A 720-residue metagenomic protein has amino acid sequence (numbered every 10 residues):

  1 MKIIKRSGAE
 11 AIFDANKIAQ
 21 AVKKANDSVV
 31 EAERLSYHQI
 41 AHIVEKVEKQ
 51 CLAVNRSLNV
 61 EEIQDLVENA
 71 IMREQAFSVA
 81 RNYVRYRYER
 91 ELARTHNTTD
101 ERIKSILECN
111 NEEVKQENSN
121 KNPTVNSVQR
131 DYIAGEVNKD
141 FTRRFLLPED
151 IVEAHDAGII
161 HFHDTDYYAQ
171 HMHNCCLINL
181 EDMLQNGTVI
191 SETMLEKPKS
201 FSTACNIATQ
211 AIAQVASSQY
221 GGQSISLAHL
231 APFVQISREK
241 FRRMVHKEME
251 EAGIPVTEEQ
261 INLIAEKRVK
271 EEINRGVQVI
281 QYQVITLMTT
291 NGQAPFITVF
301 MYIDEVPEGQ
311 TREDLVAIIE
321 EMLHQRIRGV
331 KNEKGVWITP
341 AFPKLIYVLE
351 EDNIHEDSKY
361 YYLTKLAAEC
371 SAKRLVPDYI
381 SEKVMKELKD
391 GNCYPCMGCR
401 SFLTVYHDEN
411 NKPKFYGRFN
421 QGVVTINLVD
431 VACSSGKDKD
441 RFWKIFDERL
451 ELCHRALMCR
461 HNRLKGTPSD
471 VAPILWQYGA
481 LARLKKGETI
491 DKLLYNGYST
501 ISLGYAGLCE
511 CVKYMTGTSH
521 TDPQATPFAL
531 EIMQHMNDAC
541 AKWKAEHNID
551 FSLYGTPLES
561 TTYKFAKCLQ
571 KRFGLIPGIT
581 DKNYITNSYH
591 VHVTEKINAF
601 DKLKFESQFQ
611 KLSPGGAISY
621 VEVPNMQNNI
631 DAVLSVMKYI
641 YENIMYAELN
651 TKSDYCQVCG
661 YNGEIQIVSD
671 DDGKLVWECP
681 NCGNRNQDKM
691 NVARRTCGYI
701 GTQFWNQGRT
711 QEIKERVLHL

Functional and structural regions predicted by a protein language model:
M1-C109, K714-H719: Charged, amphipathic alpha-helical regulatory modules used for macromolecular assembly or allosteric control
F13-A15, G417, A693: Non-cofactor substrate-recognition interfaces
A15-A19, Q75-S78, P307-L315, T516-S519 (+2 more regions): Short amphipathic alpha-helical segments with coiled-coil-like heptad repeat character
E89-A93, T99-G497, T518, D522-R685 (+1 more regions): Conserved catalytic cores of very large enzyme subunits
I273-V277, Q281, Y514, R709-E715: Metallocofactor- and cofactor-centric catalytic cores in central/energy metabolism, strongly enriched
I501-Y514, Q534, R695: Contiguous, well-ordered alpha-helical segments that form the cores/surfaces of helical PPI scaffolds
N681-L720: Long insertion/accessory domains within large nucleic-acid-processing enzymes
